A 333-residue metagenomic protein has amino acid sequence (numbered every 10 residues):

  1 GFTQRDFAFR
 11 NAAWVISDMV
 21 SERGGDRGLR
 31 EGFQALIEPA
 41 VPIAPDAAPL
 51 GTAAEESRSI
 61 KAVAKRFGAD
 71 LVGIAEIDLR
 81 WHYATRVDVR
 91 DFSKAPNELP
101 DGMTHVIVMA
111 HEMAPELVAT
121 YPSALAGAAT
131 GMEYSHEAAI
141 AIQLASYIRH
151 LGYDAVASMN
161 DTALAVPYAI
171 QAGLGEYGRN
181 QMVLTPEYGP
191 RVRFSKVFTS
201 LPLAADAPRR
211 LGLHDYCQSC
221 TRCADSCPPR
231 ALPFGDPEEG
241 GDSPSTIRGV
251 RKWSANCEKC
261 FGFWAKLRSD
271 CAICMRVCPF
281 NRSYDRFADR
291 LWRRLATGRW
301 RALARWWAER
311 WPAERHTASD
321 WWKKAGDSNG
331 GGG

Functional and structural regions predicted by a protein language model:
G1-A75, R276, F280, D285 (+1 more regions): Iron-sulfur (Fe-S) cluster-binding modules
L50, K61, F67-R282, R290-G298: Catalytic cores of enzyme domains
